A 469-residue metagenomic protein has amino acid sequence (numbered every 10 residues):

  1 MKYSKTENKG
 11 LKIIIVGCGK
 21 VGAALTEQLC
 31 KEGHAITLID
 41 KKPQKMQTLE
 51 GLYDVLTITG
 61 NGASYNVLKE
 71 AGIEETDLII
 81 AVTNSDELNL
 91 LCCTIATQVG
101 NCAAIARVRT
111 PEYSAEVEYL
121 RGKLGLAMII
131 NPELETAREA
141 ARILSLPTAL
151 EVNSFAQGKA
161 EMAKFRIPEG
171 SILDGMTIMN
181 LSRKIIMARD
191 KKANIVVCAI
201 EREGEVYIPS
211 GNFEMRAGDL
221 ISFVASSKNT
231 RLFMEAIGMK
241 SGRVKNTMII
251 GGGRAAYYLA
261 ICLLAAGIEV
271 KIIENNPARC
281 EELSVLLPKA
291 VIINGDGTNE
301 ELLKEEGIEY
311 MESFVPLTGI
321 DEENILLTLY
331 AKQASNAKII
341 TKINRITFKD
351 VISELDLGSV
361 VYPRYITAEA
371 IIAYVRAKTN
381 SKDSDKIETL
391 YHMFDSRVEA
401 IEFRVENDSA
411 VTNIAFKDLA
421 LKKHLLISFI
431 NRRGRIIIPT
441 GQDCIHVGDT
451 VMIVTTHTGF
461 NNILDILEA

Functional and structural regions predicted by a protein language model:
M1-A469: Cytosolic regulatory regions of ion transport systems
